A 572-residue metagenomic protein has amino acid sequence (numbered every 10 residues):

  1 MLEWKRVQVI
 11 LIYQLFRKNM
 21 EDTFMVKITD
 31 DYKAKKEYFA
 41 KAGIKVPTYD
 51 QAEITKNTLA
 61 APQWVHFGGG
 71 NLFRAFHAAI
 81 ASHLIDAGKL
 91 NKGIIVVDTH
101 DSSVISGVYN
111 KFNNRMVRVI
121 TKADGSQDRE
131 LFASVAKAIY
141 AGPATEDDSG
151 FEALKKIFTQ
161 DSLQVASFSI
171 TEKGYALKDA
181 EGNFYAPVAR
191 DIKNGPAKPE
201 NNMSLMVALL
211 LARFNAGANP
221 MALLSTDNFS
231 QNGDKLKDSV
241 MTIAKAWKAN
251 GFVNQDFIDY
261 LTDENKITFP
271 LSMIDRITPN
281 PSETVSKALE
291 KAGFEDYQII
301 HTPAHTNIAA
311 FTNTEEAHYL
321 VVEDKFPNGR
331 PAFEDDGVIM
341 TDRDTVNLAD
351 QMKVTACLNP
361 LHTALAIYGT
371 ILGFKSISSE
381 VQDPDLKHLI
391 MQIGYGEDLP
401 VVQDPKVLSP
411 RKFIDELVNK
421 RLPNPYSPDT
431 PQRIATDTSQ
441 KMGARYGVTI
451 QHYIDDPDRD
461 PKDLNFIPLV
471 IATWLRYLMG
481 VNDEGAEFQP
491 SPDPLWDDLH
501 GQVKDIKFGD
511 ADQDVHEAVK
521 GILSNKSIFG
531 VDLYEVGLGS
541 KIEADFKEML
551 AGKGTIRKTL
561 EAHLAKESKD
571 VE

Functional and structural regions predicted by a protein language model:
Q8, Y13-Q14: Low-complexity, intrinsically disordered or signal/transmembrane-proximal segments
Y13, N19-D22: Intrinsic-disorder-associated, low-complexity terminal segments enriched in Asp/Asn/His/Tyr and depleted of Lys/Arg
E21-E572: Substrate/ligand-engaging "lid" and interaction regions
